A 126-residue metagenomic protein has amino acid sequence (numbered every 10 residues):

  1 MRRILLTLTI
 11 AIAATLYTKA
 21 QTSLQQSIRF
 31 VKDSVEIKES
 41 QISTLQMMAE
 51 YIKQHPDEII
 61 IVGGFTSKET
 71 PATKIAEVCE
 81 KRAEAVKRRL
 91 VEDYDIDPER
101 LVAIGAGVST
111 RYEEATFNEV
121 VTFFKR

Functional and structural regions predicted by a protein language model:
M1-L24: Bacterial Sec-dependent N-terminal signal peptides
L8, T44, G105: Residues that line or immediately flank small-molecule/substrate-binding pockets and catalytic motifs
A20-K38, F123-K125: Charged, low-complexity, helix/coiled-coil-prone segments
A20-Q21, I52, Y112-E113: Short secondary-structure boundary/capping segments
Q25-R29, G64-E69: A short small-residue
Q26, D33, P56-E58, D97-E99 (+1 more regions): Envelope-exposed proteins and targeting segments
F30, S34-G64: Periplasmic peptidoglycan-binding/anchoring modules of Gram-negative envelope and division proteins
T66-R126: Periplasmic OmpA-like peptidoglycan-binding domain that tethers envelope proteins to the cell wall
